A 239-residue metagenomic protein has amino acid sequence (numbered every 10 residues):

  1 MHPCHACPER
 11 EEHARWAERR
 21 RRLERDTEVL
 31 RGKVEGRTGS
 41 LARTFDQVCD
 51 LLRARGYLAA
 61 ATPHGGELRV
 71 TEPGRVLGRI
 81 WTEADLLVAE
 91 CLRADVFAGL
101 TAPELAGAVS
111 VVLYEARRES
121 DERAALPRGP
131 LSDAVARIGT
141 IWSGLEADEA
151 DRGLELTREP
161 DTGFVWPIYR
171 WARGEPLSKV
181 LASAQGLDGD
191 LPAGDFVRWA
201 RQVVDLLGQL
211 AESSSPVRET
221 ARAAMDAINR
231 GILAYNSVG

Functional and structural regions predicted by a protein language model:
M1-G239: Non-catalytic terminal extensions of ATP-dependent helicases
